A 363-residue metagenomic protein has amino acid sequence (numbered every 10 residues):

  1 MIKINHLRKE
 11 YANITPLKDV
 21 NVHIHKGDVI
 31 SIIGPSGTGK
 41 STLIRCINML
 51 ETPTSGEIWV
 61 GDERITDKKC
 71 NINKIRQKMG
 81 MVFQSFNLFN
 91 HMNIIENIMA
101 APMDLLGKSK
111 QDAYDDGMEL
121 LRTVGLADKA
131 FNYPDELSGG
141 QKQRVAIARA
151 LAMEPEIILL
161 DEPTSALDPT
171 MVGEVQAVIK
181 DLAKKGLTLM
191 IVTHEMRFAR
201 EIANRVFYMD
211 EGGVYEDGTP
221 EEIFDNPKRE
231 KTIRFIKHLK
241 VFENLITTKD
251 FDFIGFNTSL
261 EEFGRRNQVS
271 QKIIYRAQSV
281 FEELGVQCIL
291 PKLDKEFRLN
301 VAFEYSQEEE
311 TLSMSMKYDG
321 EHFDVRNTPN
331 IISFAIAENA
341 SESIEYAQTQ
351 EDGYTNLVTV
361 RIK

Functional and structural regions predicted by a protein language model:
I2, R8-A183, L187-I191, A203: ABC family nucleotide-binding domain
H194-R197: The feature captures the ABC ATPase H-loop/switch
A199-E201: A short, surface-exposed alpha-helical micro-motif characterized by mixed small hydrophobic and charged/polar residues
D217-G218: ABC ATPase "signature
E221-N244: C-terminal boundary and immediately downstream tail of ABC-type ATPase nucleotide-binding domains
K272-K295: Conserved ATP-binding N-box helix of the HATPase_c
D324-E351: ATP phosphate-binding glycine-rich loop and adjacent ATP-lid/helix-beta elements within ATP-binding kinase/ATPase
